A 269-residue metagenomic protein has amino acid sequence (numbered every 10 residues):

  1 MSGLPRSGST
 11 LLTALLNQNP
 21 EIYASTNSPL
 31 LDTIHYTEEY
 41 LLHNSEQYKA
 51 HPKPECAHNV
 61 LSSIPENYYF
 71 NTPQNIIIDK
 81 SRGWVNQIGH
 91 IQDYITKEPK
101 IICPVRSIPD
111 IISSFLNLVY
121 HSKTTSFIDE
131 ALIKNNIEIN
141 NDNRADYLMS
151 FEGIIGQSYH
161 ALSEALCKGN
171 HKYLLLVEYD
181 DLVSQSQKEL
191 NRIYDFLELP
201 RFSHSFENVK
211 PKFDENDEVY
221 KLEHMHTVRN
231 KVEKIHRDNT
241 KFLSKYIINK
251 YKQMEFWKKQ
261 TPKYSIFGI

Functional and structural regions predicted by a protein language model:
M1-G3, I77-K80, C103-V105, L176-E178: Short beta-strand segments
M1-P65, N71, F213-E215: PAPS-dependent sulfotransferase catalytic core
G8-I22, I91-T96, L176-R201: PAPS/PAP-binding and catalytic site of the sulfotransferase fold
T10-T13, L31-I34, V85-I88, P109-S114 (+1 more regions): Short catalytic/ligand-binding loop motif for oxyanion handling, primarily in non-cytosolic enzymes, centered on
A57-Y68, P109, S113-F196: PAPS-dependent sulfotransferase catalytic domain
L61-H90: Glycine-rich phosphate-binding loop used to anchor ATP phosphates in small-molecule kinases, encompassing both
K80, I91, I95-L118: Conserved phosphate-donor/acceptor-positioning beta-strand/loop module used by diverse small-molecule
Y147-E152, Y159, S163-K168, K172 (+2 more regions): PAPS-dependent sulfotransferases, especially Golgi type II membrane carbohydrate sulfotransferases
